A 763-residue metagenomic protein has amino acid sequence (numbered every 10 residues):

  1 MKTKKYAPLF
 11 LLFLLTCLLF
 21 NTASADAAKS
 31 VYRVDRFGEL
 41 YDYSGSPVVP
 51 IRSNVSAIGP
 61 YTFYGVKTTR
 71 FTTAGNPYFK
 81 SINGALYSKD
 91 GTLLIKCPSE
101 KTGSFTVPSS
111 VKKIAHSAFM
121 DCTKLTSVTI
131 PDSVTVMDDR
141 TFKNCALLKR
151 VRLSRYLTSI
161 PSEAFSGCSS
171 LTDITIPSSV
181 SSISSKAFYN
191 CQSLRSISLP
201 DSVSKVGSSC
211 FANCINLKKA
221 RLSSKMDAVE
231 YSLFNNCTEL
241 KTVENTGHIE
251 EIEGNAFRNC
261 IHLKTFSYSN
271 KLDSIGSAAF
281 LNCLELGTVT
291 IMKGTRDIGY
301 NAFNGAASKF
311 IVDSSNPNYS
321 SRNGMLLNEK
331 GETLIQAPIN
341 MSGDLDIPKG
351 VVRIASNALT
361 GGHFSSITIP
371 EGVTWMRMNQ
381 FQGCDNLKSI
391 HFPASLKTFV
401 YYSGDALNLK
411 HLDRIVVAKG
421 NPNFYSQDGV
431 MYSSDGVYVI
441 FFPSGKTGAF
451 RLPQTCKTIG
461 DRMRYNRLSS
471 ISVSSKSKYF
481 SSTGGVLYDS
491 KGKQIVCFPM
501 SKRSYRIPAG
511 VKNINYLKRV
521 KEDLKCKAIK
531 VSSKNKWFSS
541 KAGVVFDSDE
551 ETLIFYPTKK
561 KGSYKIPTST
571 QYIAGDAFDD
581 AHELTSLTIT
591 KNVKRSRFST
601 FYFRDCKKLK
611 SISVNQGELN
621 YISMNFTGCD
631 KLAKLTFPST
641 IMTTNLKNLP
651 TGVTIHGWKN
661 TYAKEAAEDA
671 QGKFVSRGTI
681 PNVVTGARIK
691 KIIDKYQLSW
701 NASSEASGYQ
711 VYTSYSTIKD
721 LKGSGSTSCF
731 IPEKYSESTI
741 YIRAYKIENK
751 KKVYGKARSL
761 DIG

Functional and structural regions predicted by a protein language model:
Y6-A25: Sec-dependent N-terminal signal peptides of Gram-positive bacterial secreted proteins and lipoproteins
A25-D35, S44-A57, V66-A85, K89-K113 (+24 more regions): Structural signature of tandem-repeat unit edges
P60-T62, I95, A115-A118, D138-T141 (+12 more regions): Consensus positions within tandem repeat domains that build extended binding/scaffold surfaces
T679-E705, N749-G763: Pro/Thr/Ser/Gly-rich low-complexity, intrinsically disordered linker/stalk tracts
Y709-V711: Short beta-strand elements bearing conserved aromatic residues within extracellular beta-rich modules
I718-G725: Short beta-strand segments within Ig-like beta-sandwich modules, predominantly Fibronectin type-III
T727-C729: Short strand-edge motifs at loop-to-beta-strand transitions and within beta-strands of extracellular beta-rich domains
I731-K752: Beta-strand-rich modules
